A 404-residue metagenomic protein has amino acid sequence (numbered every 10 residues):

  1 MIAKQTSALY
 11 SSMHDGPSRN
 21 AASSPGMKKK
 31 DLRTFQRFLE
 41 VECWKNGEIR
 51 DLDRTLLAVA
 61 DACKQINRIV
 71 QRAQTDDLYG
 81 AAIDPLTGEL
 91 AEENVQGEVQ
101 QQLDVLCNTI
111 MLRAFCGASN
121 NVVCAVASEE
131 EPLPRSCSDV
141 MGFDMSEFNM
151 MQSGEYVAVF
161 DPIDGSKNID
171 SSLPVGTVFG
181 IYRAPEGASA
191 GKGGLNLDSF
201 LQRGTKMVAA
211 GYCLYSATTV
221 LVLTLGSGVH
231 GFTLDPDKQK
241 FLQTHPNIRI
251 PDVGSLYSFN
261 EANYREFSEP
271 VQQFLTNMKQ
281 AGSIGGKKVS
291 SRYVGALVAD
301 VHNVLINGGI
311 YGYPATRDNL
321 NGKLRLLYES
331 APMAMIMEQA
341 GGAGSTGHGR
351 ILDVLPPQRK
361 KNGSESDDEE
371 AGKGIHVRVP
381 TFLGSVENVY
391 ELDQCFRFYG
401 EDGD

Functional and structural regions predicted by a protein language model:
I2-D77, E92-N94, V99, V105-D404: IMPase-like, lithium-sensitive Mg2+-dependent phosphomonoesterase catalytic core
A81: Polyanion/phosphate-binding surface patch
G88-L90: N-terminal alpha-helical transmembrane segments of multi-pass membrane transport and channel/translocase proteins
